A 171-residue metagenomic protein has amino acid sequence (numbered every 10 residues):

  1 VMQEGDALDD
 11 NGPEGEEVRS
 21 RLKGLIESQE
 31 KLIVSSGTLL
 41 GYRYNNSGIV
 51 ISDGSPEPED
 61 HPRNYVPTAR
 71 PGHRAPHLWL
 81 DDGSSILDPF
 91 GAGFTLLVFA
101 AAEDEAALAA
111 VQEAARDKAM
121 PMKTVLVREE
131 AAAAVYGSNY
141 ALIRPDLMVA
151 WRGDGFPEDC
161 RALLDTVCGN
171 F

Functional and structural regions predicted by a protein language model:
V1-F171: Helical substrate-recognition/capping region of FAD-dependent monooxygenase/halogenase enzymes
